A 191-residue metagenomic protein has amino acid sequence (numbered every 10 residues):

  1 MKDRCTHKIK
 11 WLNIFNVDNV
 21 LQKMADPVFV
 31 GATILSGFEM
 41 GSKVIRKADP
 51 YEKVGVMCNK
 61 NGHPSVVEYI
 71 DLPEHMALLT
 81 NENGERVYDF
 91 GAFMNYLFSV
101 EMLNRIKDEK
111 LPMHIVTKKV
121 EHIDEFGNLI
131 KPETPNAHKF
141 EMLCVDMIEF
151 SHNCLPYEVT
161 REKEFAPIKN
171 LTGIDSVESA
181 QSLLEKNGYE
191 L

Functional and structural regions predicted by a protein language model:
D3-C5, I9-N16, L21-A25, F29-E190: Catalytic core of tubulin tyrosine ligase-like
